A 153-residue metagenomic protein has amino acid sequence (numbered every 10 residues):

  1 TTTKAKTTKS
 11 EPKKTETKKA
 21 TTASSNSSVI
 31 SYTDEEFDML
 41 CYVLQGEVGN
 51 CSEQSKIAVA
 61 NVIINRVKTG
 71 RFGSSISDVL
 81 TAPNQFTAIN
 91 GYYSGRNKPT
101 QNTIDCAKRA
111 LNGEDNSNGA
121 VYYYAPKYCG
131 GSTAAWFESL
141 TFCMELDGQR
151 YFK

Functional and structural regions predicted by a protein language model:
T1-Y42: Intrinsically disordered, low-complexity, Pro/Ser/Thr/Asn/Gly/Ala-rich spacer/linker segments adjacent to signal
N26-K153: Bacterial extracytoplasmic/cell-wall-associated proteins, especially those involved in peptidoglycan
